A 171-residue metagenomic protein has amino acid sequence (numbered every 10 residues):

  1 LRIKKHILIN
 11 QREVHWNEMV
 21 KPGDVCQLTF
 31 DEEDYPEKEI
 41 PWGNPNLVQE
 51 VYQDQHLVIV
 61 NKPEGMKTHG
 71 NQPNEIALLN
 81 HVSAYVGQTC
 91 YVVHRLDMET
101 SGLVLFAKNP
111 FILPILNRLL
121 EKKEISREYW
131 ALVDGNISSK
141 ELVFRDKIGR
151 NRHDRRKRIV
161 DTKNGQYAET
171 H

Functional and structural regions predicted by a protein language model:
L1-D161, Q166-E169: RNA pseudouridine synthases
